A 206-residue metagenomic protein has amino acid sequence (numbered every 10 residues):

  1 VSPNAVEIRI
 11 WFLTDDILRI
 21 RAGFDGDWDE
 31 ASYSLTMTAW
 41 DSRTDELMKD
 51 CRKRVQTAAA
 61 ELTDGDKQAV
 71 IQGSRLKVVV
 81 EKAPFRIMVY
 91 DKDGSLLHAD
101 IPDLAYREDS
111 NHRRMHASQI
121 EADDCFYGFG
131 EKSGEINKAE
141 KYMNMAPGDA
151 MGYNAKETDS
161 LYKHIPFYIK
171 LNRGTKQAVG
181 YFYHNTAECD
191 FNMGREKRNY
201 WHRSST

Functional and structural regions predicted by a protein language model:
V1-T206: N-terminal accessory segment at the very beginning of proteins
